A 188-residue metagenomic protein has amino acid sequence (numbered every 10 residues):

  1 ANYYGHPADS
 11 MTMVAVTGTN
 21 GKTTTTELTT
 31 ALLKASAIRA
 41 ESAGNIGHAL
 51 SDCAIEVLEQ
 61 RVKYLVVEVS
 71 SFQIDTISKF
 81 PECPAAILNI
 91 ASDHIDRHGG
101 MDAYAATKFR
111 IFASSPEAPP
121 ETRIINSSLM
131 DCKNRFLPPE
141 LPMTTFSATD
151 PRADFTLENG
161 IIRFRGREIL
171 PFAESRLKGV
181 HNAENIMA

Functional and structural regions predicted by a protein language model:
A1-A15: Short, basic phosphate-binding NTP loop
D9-S10, I38, C53-A54, R61 (+1 more regions): Acidic, Mg2+-coordinating active-site environments of NTP-dependent enzymes
V14-T23: Conserved helicase ATPase motor motifs in RecA-like P-loop NTPase domains
T23, E68, L88: Conserved G/P- and acidic residue-centered "switch" motifs that form tight phosphate/ATP-binding loops in soluble
T24-E41: A conserved segment at the C-terminal end of the G1
I38-L50: Short beta-strand-centered segment that lines the nucleotide-binding/catalytic pocket of NTP-utilizing
K63-F72: Switch II (G3) loop of P-loop NTPases
D75-F80: Conserved helix/coil segment N-terminal to the catalytic DExD/H
